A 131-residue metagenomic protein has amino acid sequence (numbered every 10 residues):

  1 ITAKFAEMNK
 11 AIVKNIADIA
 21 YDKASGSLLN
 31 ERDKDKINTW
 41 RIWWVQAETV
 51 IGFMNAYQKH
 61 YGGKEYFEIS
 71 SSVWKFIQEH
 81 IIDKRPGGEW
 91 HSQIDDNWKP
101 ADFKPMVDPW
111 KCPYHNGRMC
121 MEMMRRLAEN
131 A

Functional and structural regions predicted by a protein language model:
I1-A131: Glycan-recognition and catalytic cores of secretory/periplasmic carbohydrate-active enzymes
